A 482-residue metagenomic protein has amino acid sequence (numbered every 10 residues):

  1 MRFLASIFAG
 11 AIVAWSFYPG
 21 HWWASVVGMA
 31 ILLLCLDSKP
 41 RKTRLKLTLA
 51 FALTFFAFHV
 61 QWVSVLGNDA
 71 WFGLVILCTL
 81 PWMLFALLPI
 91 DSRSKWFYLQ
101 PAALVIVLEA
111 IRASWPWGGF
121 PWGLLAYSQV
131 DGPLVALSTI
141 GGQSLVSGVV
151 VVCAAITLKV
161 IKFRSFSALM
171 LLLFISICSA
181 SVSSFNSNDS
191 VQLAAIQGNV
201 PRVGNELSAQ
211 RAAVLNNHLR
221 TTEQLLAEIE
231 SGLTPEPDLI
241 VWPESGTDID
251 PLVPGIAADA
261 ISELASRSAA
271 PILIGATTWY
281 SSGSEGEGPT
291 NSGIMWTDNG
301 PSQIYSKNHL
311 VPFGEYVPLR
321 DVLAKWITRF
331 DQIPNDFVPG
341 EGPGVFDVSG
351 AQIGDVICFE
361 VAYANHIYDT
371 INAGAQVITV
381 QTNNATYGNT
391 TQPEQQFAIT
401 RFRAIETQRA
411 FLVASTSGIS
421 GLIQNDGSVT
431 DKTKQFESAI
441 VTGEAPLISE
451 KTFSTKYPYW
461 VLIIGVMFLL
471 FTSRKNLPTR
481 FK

Functional and structural regions predicted by a protein language model:
M1-V182, N389, T400-R403, S415-S417 (+4 more regions): Membrane-embedded alpha-helical bundles of multi-pass enzymes that act on lipidic or dolichyl-linked glycan substrates
S184-Y457: Soluble catalytic domains of enzymes that build or remodel membrane lipids, polysaccharides, and related
